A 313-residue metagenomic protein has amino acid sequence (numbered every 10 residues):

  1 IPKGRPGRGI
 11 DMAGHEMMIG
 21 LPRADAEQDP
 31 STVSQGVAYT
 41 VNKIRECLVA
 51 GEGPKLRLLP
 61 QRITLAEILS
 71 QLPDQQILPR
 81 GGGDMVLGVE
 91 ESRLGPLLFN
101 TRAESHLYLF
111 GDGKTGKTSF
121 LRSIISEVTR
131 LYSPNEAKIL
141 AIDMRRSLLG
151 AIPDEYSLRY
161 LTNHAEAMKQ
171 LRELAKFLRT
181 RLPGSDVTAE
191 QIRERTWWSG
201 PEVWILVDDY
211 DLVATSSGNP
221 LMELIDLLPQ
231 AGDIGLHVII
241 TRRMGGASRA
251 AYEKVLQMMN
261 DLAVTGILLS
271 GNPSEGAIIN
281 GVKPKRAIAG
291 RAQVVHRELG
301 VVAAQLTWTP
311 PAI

Functional and structural regions predicted by a protein language model:
I1-E91, P96-L98, T241, S248-I313: Phosphate-binding and hydrolysis-coupling loops of NTP-dependent motor/remodeling domains
L78-E190, E194-V264, G271: P-loop NTPase catalytic phosphate-binding loop
